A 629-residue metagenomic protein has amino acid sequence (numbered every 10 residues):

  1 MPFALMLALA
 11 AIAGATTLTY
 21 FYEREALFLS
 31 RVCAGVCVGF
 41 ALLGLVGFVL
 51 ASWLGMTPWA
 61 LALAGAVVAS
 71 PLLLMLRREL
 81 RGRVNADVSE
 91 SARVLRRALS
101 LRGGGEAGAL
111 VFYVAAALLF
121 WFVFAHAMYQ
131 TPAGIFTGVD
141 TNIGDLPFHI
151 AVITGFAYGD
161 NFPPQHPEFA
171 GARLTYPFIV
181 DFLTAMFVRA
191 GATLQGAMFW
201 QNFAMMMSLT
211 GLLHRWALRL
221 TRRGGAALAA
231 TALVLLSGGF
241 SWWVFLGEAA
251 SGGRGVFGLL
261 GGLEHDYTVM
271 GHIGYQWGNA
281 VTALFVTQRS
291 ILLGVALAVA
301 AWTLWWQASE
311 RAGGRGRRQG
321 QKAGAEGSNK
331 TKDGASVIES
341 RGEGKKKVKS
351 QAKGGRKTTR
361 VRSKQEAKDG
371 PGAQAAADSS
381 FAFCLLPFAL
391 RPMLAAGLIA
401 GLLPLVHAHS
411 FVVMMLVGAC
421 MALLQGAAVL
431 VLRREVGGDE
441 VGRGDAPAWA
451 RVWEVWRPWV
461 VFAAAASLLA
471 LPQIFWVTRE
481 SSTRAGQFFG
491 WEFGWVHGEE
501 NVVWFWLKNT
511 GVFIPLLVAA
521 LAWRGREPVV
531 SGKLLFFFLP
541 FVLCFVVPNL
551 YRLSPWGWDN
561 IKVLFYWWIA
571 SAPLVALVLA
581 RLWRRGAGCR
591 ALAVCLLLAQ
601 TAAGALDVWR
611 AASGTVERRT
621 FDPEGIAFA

Functional and structural regions predicted by a protein language model:
M1, L405-R433, D445-V529, L535: Transmembrane catalytic cores of multi-pass membrane glycosyltransferases and polysaccharide-assembly enzymes
M1-A13, P71, A109-A117, P147 (+4 more regions): Alpha-helical transmembrane segments at the extracellular/periplasmic loop-to-helix junctions of multi-pass membrane
M1-L99, G105: Membrane-embedded, hydrophobic transmembrane alpha-helices
A51, T282-F285, P392-H407: Membrane-interface alpha helices of multi-pass inner-membrane proteins
R83-A86, S91-A107, R311-R315, R360 (+5 more regions): Membrane-interface helix-loop-helix junctions at transmembrane boundaries of multi-pass membrane enzymes, predominantly
A117-L297, W609-R619: Active-site lumenal/periplasmic loops and adjacent helix-entry segments of GT-C-fold, multi-pass membrane
R341, L390-A400, V417, V460-A464 (+2 more regions): Transmembrane alpha-helix segments characteristic of polytopic inner-membrane glycan-assembly/cell-envelope
C589-A629: Extracytoplasmic
